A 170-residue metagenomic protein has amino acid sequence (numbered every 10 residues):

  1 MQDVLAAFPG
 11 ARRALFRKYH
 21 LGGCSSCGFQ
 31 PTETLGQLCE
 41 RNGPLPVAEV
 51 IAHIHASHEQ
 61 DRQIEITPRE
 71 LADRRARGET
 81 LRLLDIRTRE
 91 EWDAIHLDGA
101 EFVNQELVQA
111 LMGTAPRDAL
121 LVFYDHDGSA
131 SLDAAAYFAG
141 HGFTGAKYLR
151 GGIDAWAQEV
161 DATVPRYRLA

Functional and structural regions predicted by a protein language model:
M1-L81, R89-V122, H126-A170: Rhodanese-like catalytic fold shared by cysteine-dependent sulfurtransferases and DSP/PTP-type phosphatases
